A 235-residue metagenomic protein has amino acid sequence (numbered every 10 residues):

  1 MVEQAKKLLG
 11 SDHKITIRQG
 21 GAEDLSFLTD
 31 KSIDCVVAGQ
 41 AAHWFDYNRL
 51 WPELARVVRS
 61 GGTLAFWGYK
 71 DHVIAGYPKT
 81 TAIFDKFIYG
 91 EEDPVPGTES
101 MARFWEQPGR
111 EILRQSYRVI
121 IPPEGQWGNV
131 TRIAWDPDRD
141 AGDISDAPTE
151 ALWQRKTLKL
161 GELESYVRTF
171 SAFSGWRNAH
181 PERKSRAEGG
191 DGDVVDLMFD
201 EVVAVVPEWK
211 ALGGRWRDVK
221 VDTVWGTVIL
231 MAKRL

Functional and structural regions predicted by a protein language model:
M1-S26, R49: Class I SAM-dependent methyltransferase SAM/SAH-binding core
H13, D30-K31, T223: Structured loop/turn residues at beta-strand edges in well-structured enzyme cores
R18, V37, A65: Conserved Rossmann-like nucleotide-binding pocket used by diverse enzymes that bind dinucleotide cofactors
E23-V36: A short acidic, Gly/Pro-enriched loop at the edge of an enzyme's catalytic core that lines a small-molecule cofactor
I33-R49: A short SAM/SAH-binding and catalytic strip from SAM-dependent methyltransferases
N48-G62: A short glycine-rich, Lys/Arg-flanked "PGG" loop and its adjoining helix->strand segment in the class I
G61-T157: Conserved catalytic/acceptor-binding region of the Class I
Q115-L235: Conserved Class I S-adenosyl-L-methionine
